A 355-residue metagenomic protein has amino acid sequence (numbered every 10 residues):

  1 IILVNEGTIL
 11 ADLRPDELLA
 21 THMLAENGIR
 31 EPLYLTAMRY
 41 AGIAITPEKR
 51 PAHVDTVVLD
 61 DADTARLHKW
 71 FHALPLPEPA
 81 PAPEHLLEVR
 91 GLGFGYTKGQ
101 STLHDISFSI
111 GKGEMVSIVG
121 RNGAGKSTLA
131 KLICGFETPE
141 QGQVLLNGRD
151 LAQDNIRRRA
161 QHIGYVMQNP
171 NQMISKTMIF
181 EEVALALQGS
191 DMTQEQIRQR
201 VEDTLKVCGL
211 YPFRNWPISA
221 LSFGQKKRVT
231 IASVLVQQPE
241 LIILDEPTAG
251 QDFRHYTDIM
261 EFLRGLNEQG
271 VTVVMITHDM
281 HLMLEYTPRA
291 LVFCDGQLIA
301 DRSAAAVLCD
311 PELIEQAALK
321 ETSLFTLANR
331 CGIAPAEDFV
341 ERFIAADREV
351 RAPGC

Functional and structural regions predicted by a protein language model:
T8-Y34, Q297-L324: Conserved beta-strand-loop-alpha-helix hinge in the C-terminal portion of ABC ATPase nucleotide-binding domains
V119-R121: The feature captures the beta-strand-to-loop junction immediately N-terminal to the Walker
C134: Helix-to-loop junction immediately C-terminal to a conserved catalytic motif
G142-D150, R159: Conserved ABC transporter NBD signature motif
E195-F213: Conserved ABC ATPase "signature" region
P217-L221: Conserved ABC ATPase signature
I242-D245: Catalytic Walker B motif of ABC-type/P-loop ATPase nucleotide-binding domains
